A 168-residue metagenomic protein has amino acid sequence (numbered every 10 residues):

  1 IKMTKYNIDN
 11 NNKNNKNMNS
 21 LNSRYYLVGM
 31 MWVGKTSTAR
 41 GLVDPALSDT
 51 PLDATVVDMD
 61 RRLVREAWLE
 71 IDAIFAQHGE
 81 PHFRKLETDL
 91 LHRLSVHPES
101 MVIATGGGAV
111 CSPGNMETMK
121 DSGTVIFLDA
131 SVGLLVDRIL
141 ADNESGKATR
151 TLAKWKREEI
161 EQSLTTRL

Functional and structural regions predicted by a protein language model:
I1-Y6, M18: N-terminal chloroplast transit peptides
L27: Hydrophobic anchor at the beta1->P-loop junction of P-loop NTPases
M30: P-loop (Walker A) phosphate-binding loop of NTP-binding proteins
V33: ATP-binding Walker
T36: Walker A/P-loop
D58-K120, S145, T151-K154: ATP-dependent small-molecule kinase phosphotransfer cores that center on conserved nucleotide phosphate-binding segments
D121-L168: A glycine- and Lys/Arg-enriched "phosphate-lid" helix/loop adjacent to the NTP-binding pocket of small-molecule kinases
